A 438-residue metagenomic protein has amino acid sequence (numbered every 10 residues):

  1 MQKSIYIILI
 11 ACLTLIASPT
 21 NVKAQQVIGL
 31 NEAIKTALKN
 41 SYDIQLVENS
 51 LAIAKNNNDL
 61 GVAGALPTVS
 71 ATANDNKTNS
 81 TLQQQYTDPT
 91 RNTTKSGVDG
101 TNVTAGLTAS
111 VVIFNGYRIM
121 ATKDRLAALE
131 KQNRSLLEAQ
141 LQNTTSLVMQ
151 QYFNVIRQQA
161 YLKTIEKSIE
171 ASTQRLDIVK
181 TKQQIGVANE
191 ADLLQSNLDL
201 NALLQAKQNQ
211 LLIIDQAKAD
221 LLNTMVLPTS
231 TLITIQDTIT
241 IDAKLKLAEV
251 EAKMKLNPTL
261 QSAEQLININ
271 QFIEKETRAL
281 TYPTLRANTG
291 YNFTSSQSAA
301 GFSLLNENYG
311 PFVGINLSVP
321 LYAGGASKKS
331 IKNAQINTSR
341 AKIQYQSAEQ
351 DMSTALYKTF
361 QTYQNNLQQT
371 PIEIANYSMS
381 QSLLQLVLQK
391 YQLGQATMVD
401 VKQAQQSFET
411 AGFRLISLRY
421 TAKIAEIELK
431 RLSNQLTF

Functional and structural regions predicted by a protein language model:
M1-T36, Y86-P89, L211-E249, K430-F438: Terminal intrinsically disordered/low-complexity segments used for targeting and assembly
V22-S70, N74, T229-Q271, P320-L321 (+2 more regions): Bacterial Sec-pathway N-terminal export signals of envelope proteins
Q25-Q26, T72-T108, Q236-A243, K275 (+1 more regions): Small/polar, glycine/serine/threonine/aspartate-rich low-complexity segments that form flexible
E32, N56, N143-M254, T362 (+2 more regions): Periplasmic alpha-helical coiled-coil/stalk elements that build and connect Gram-negative outer-membrane
Q45-N49, V62, I113-L141, A191 (+6 more regions): Sec/SRP-type N-terminal targeting helices
Q205-L227, S378-Q435: Short segments within alpha-helical structural elements
